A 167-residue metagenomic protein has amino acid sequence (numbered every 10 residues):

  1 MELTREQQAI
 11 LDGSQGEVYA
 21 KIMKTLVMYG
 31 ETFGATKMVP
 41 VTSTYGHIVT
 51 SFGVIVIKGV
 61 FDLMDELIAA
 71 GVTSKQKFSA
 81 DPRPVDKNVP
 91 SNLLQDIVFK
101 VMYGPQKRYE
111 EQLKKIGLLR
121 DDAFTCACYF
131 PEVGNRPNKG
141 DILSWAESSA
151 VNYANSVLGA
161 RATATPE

Functional and structural regions predicted by a protein language model:
M1-A70, T163: N-terminal basic/disordered segments at the start of proteins
Q7-Q8, Q15, Q76, Q95 (+2 more regions): Residue-identity detector for glutamine
G30, M64-V72, Y109-R120: Structural signal for hydrophobic packing residues in well-ordered secondary-structure cores of soluble enzyme domains
V41-M64, T73, K87, L93-I97 (+2 more regions): Zymogen propeptides
S74-D81: Short internal beta-strands
D86-T165: A generic, well-ordered mixed alpha/beta core segment in the N-terminal half of proteins
